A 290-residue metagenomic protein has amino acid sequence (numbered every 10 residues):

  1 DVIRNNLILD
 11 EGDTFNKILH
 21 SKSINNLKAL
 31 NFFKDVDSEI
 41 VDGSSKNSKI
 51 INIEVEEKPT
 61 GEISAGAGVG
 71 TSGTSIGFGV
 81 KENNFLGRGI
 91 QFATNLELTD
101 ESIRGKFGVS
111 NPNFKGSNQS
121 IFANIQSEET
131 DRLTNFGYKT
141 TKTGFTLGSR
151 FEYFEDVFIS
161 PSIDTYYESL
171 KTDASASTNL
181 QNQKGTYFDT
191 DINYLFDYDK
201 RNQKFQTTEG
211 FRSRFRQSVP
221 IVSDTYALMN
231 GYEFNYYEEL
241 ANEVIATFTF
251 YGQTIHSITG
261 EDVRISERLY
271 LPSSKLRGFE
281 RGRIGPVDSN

Functional and structural regions predicted by a protein language model:
D1-G73, G79, A93-N111, Y232-E233 (+2 more regions): Periplasmic polypeptide-binding modules associated with outer-membrane biogenesis and secretion
L7, T60-G70, G77-D100, G105 (+4 more regions): Transmembrane beta-strand segments that form the barrel wall of outer-membrane beta-barrel proteins
D10, F33, K58-T60, F85-G87 (+5 more regions): Outer-membrane beta-barrel channels and translocator barrels
A29, S44, E62, A176-G185 (+1 more regions): C-terminal outer-membrane beta-barrel translocator/porin domains of Gram-negative envelope proteins and their
S45, G70-S72, T99-E101, E128-T130 (+6 more regions): Structural signature of outer-membrane beta-barrel domains
N47-K49, P59-I63, T74, R88-F92 (+6 more regions): Outer-envelope beta-barrel architecture signal
V69-G70, E97-T99, N113, N135-T141 (+3 more regions): Replace "Gram-negative outer membrane beta-barrel proteins" with "bacterial and organellar outer membrane beta-barrel
G105-Y187, Y194: Transmembrane beta-barrel wall of Gram-negative outer-membrane proteins
